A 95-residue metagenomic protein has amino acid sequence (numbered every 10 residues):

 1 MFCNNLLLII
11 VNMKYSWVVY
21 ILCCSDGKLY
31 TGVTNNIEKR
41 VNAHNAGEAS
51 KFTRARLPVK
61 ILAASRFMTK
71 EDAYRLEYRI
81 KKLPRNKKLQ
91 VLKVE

Functional and structural regions predicted by a protein language model:
M1-E48, R54-R66, E71-K81, N86 (+1 more regions): GIY-YIG nuclease catalytic motif and its immediate N-terminal context
